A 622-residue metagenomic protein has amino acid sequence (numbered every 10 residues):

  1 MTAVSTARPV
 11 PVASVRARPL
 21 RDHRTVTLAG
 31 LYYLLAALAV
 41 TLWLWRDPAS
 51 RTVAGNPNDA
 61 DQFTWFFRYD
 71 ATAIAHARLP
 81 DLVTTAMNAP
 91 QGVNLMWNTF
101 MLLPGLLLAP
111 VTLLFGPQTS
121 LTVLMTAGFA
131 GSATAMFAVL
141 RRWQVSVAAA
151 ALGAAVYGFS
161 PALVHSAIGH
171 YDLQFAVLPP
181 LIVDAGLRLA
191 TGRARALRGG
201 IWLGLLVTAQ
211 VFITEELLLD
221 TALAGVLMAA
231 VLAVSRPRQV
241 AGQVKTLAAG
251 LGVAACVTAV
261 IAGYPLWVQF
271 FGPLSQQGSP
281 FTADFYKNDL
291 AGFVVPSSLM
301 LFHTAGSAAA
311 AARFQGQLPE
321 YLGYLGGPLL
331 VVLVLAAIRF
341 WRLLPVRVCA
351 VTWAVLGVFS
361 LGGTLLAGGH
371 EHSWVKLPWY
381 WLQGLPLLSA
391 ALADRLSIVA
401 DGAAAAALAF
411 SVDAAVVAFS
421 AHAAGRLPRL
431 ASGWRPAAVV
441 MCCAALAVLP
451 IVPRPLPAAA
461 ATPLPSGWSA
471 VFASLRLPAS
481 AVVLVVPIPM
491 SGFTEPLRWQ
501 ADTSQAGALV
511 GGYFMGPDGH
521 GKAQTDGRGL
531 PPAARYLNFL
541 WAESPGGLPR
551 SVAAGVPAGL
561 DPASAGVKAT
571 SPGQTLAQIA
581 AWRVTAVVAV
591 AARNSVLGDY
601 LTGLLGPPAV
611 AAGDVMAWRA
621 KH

Functional and structural regions predicted by a protein language model:
M1-L44, L247-C256, L344-T352, A437-V440: Start-transfer (signal-anchor) and selected internal transmembrane alpha helices of multi-pass inner/ER membrane
Y33-A36, L124-W143, A148-V234, G250-A262 (+2 more regions): Membrane-embedded helix bundles of polyisoprenyl
A36-S132, S160-P180, A291-A311, A367 (+1 more regions): Membrane-interface coil-to-helix junctions
V53-N56, S166-L173, D289, A311-R313 (+6 more regions): Membrane-helix boundary/interfacial segments in multi-pass membrane proteins
P57-A73, L247, A254-A337, Y380 (+1 more regions): Periplasmic/ER-lumenal interhelical loops and adjacent helix-loop junctions in multi-pass membrane proteins
R236-A249, V332-V375, G425-W434: Membrane-interface helix-loop-helix junctions at transmembrane boundaries of multi-pass membrane enzymes, predominantly
G252-C256, A406-I451: Signature aromatic-anchored transmembrane alpha helix within multi-pass, membrane-resident enzymes that catalyze glycan
S279-F281, A444-H622: Extracytoplasmic
